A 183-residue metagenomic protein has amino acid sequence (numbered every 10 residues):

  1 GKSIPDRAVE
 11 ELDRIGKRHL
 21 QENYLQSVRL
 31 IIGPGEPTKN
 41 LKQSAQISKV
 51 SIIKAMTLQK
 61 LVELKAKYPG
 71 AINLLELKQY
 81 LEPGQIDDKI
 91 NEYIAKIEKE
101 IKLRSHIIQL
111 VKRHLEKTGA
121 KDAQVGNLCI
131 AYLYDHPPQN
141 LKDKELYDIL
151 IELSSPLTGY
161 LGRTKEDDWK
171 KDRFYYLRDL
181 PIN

Functional and structural regions predicted by a protein language model:
G1-K96: Catalytic core segments in nucleotide and nucleic-acid processing enzymes
R14-I15, H19, P37, K121 (+3 more regions): Aromatic-enriched hydrophobic runs in primary sequence
I52-E166: Non-catalytic C-terminal interaction segments of nucleic acid-processing enzymes
Y160-N183: C-terminal engagement modules used by replication, chromatin/transcription, nuclear envelope/ESCRT, and ubiquitin
